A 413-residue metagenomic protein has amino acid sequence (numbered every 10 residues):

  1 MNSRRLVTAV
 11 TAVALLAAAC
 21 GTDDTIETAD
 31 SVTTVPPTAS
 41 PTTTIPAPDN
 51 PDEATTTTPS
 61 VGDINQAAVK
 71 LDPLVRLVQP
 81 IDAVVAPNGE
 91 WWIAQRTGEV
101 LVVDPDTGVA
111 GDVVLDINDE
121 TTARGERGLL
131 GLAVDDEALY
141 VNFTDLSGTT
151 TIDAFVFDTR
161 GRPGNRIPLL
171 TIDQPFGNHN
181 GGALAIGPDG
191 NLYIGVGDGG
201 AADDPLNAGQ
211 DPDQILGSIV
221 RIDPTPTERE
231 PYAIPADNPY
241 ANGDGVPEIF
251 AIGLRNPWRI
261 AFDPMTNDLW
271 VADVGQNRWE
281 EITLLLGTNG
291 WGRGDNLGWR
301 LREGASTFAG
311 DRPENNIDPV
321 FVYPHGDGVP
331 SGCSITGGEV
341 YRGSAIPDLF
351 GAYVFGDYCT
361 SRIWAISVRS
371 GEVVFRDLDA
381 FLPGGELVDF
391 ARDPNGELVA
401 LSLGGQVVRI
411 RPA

Functional and structural regions predicted by a protein language model:
M1-V10: Bacterial N-terminal signal peptides that target proteins for export
L16-A19: C-terminal motif of bacterial Sec signal peptides marking the signal peptidase cleavage site
G21-P51: Short, low-complexity, disordered segments immediately C-terminal to signal peptides in bacterial exported proteins
T44-K70, G161-P163, E228-N242, W299-D318: Blade/loop signatures of beta-propeller domains
I45-D203, R259-F262, N267-W279, S331-G371 (+1 more regions): Acidic, Gly/Ser/Thr-rich repeat motifs that build Ca2+-stabilized beta-propeller blades
D72-P73, V109-N118, R162-T171, E230-P239 (+2 more regions): Beta-propeller fold detector
I152-T159, A208-P224, L285-L286: Beta-propeller blade signature
E372-P394: Conserved blade-ending motifs and adjacent loop-strand segments that build the rim/top face of beta-propeller domains
